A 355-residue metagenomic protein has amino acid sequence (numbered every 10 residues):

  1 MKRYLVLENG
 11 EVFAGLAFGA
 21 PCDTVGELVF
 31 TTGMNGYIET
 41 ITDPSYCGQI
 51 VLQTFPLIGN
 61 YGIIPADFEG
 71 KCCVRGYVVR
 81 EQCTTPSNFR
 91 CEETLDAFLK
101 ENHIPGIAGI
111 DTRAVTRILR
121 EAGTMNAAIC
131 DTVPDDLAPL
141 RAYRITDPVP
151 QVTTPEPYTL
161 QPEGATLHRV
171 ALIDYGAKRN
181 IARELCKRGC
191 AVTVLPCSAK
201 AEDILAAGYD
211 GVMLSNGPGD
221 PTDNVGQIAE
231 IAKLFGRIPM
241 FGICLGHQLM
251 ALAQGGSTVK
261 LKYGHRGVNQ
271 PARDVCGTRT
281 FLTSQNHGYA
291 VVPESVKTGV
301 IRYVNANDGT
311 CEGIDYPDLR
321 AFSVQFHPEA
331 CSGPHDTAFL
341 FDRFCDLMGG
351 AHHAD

Functional and structural regions predicted by a protein language model:
M1-E202, A206-A207, P221, C331 (+1 more regions): RNA-binding accessory domains that recognize and position tRNA/RNA substrates
P105, R169, P239-F241, S257 (+1 more regions): Proline-centered loop/turn at the N-terminus of a beta-strand
D111, C244, H287, H327: Active-site glycine-centered loops adjacent to acidic/histidine catalytic or metal-binding residues that shape
G164-V170, G277-T280, Y316-A321: Beta-strand-turn-beta hairpins that frame and shape the catalytic cleft of phosphate-ester-processing enzymes
R169-D174, T283-S284, F322-F326: Active-site-proximal beta-strand elements of phosphoester/diester hydrolases
G211-Q285, G333-R343, L347-M348: Cysteine-nucleophile active-site neighborhood
R279-D318, D355: Catalytic beta-strand/loop cores that center a nucleophilic Ser/Cys/Thr and support acyl-enzyme chemistry
G313-D355: A glycine-centered loop/beta-turn motif at secondary-structure junctions
